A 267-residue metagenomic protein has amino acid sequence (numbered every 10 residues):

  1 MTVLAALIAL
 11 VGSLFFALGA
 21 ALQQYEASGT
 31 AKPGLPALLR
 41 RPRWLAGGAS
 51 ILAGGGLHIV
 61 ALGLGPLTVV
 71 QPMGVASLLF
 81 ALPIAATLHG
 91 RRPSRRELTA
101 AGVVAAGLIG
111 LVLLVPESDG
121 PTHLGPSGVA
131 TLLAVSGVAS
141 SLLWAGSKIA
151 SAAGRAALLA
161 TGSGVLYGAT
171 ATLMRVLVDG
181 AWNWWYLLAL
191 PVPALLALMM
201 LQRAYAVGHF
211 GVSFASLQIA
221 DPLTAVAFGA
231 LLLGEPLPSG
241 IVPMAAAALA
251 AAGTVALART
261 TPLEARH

Functional and structural regions predicted by a protein language model:
M1-H267: Polytopic alpha-helical membrane proteins, predominantly small-molecule transporters/carriers
